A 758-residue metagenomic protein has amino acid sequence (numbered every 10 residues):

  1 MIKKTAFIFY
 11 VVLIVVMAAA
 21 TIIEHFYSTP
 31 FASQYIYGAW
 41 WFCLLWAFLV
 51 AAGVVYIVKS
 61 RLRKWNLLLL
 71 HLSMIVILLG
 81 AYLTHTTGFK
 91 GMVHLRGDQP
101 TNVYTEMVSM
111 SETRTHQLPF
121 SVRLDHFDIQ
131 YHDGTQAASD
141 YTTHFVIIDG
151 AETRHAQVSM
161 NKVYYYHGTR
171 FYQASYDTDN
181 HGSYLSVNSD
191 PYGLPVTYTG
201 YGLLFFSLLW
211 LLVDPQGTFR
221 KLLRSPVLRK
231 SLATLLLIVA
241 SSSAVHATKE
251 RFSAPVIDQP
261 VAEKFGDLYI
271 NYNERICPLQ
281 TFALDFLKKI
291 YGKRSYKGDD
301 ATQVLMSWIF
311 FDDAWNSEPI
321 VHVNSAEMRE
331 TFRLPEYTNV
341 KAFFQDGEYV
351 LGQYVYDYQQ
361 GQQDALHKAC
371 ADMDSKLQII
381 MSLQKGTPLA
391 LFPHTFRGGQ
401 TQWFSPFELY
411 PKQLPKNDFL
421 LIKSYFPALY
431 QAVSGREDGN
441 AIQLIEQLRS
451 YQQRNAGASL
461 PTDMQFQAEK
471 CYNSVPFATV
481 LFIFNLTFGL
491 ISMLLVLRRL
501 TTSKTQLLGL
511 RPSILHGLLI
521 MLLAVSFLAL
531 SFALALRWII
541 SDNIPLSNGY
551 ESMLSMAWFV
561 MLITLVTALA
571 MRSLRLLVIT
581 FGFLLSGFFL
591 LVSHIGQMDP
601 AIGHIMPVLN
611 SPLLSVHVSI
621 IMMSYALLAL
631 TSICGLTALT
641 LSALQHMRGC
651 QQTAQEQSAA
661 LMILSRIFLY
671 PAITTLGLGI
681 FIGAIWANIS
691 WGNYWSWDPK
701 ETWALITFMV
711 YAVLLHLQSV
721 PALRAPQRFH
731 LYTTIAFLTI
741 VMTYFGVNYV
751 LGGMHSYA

Functional and structural regions predicted by a protein language model:
M1-A758: Solvent-exposed, non-transmembrane regions of integral membrane proteins
